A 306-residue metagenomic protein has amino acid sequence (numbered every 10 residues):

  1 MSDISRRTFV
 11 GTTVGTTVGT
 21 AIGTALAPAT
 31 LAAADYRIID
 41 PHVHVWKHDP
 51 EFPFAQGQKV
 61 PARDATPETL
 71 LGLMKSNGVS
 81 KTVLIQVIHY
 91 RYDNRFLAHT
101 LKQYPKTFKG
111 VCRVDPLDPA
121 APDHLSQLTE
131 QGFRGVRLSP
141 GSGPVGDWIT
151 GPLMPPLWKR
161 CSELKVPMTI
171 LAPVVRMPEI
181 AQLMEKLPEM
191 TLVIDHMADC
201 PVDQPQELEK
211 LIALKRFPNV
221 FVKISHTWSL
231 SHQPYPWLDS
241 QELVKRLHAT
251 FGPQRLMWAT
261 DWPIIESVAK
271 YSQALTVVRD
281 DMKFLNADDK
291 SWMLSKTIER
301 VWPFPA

Functional and structural regions predicted by a protein language model:
S2-L26, Y36-P41, V60-K81, K245-R246 (+2 more regions): Mid-to-C-terminal alpha-helical segments outside catalytic/metal-binding sites
T30-L31: Cleavable N-terminal signal peptides
D35-L164, V202, L238: Mid-domain alpha/beta scaffold segments of enzyme catalytic cores
V43, M197, D261-W262: Active-site metal-binding loops of divalent metal-dependent hydrolases
M74, L101, P105, M184-E185 (+3 more regions): N-terminal cationic-hydrophobic initiation segments that often serve targeting/anchoring roles
L84-Q86, R113, K223-H226, M257-A259 (+1 more regions): Short beta-strand segments
L97, I180-L183, V278: Hydrophobic packing residues within well-ordered alpha-helices of enzyme cores
W148-M257: Catalytic pocket-lining loop regions of alpha/beta-barrel enzymes, especially the amidohydrolase/enolase/GH5 lineages
